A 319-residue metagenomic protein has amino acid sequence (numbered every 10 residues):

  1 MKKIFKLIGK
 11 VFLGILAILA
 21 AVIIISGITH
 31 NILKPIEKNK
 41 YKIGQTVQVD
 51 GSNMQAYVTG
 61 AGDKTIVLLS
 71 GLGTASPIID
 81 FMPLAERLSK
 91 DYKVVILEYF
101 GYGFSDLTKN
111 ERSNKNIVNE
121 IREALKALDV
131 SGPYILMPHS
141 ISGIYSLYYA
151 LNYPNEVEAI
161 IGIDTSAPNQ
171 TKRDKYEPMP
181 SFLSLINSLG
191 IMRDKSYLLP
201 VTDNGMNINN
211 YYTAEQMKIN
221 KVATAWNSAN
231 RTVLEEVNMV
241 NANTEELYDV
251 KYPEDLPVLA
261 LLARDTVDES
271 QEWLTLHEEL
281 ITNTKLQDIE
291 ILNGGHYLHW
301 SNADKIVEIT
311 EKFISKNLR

Functional and structural regions predicted by a protein language model:
K2-I66, K90-Y92, S315-R319: Alpha/beta-hydrolase fold catalytic core
S52-F104: Conserved HGGG/HGGXW glycine-rich cap/lid loop of the alpha/beta-hydrolase fold
G73, Y99-G103, Y145, A167 (+1 more regions): Alpha/beta-hydrolase active-site loop signature
I96-M137: Active-site loop/oxyanion-hole signature of alpha/beta-hydrolase fold enzymes
G132-K175: Conserved hydrolase catalytic core segment
S166-L198: A catalytic-pocket lid/entrance helix-loop region that shapes and gates access to the active site across common
Y212-N283: Conserved serine/cysteine hydrolase catalytic core
G294-A303: Catalytic histidine-centered segment of alpha/beta-hydrolase-like enzymes
